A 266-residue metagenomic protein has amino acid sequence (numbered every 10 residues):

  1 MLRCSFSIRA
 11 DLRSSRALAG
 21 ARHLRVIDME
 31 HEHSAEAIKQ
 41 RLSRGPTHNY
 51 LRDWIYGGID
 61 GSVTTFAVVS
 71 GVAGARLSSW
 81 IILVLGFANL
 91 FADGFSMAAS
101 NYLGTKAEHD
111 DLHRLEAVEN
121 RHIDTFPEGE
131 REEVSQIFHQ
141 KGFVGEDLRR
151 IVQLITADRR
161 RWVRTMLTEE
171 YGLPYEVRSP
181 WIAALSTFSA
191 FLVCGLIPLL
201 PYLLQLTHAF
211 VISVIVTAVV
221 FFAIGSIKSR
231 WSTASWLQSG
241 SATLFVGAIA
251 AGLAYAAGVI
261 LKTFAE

Functional and structural regions predicted by a protein language model:
R25-Y50, T105-T187: Cytosol/matrix-facing amphipathic helices and coiled-coil assembly/linker segments of eukaryotic membrane proteins
I27-G104: Internal alpha-helical transmembrane segments
Y50-V69, P174-L200: Transmembrane alpha-helical segments and their cytosolic interface motifs in multi-pass membrane proteins
S62-F66, D93-Y102, R161, L192-L199 (+4 more regions): Transmembrane alpha-helical segments of multi-pass membrane transport proteins and ion-pumping complexes
A209-V219: Structural signature of hydrophobic alpha-helical transmembrane segments
A223-A248: Interfacial loop-to-transmembrane junctions
G258-E266: Juxtamembrane boundary at the C-terminal end of a transmembrane helix
